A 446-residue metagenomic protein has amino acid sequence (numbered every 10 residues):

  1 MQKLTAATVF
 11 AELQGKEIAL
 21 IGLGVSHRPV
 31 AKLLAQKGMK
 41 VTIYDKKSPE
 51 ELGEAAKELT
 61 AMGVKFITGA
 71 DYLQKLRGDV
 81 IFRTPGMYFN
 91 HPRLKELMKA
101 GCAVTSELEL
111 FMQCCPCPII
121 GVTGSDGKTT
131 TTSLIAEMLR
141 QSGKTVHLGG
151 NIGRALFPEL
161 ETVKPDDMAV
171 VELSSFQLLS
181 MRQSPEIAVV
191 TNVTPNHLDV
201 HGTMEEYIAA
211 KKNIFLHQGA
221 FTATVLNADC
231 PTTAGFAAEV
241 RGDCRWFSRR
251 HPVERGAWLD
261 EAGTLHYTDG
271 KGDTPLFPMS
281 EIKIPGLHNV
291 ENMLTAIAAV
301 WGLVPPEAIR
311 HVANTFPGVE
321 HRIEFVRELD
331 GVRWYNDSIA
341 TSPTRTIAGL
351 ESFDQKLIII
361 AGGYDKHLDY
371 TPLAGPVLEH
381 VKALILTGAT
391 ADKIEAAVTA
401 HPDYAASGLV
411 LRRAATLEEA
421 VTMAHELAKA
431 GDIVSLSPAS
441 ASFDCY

Functional and structural regions predicted by a protein language model:
M1-S106, L110: N-terminal leader/targeting and accessory segments in enzymes
Q2-E17, H27-K37, T145, F277-A383: Nucleotide phosphate-binding/pyrophosphate-handling subdomain across enzymes that bind or process nucleotide phosphates
G24, K47, I152, D229-C230 (+2 more regions): Residues in the short beta-alpha loop(s) of Rossmann-like NAD(P)-binding domains
A35, K57, L73-L76, P85-A228 (+2 more regions): Phosphate-binding loop of NTP-binding sites
K40-K47, T224-A228, I360-A361, H380-A389: Short internal beta-strands
T42-D45, I67-A70, T105-L110, R241-D260 (+4 more regions): Beta-strand->loop->alpha-helix junctions that form or flank phosphate-binding loops in nucleotide-handling enzymes
A56-T60, L373-D432: C-terminal helical cap/extension that packs against the catalytic core of soluble nucleotide-cofactor enzymes
S184, I214-F221, A238-V240, S352-F353 (+2 more regions): Short, conserved loop/helix-junction motifs that constitute active-site signature segments in enzyme catalytic cores
